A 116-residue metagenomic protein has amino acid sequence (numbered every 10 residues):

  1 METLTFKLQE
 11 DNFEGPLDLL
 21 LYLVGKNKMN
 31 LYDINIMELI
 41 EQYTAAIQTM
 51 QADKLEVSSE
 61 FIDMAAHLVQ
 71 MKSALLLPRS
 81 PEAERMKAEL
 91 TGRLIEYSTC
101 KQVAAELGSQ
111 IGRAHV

Functional and structural regions predicted by a protein language model:
M1-H115: Long, charge-dense, low-complexity tracts
